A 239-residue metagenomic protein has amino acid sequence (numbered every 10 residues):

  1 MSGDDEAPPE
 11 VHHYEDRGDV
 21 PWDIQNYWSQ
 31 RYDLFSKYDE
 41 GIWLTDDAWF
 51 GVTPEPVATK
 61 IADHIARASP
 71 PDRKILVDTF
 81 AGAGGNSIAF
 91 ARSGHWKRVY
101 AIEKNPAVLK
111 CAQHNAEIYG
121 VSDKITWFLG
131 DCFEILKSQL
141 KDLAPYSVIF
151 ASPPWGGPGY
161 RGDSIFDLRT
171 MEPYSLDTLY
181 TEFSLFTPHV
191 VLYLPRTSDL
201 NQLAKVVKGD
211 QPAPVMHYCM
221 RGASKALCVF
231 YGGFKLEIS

Functional and structural regions predicted by a protein language model:
M1-I75, R92: S-adenosyl-L-methionine
S2-R31, F183-S239: C-terminal catalytic and target-recognition region of SAM-dependent MTase-like enzymes, primarily methyltransferases
I61, I65, L76-A91, A101 (+3 more regions): Conserved proline-anchored active-site loop of SAM-dependent methyltransferases that bridges a beta-strand
I65, S69, G94-H95, A116 (+1 more regions): Active-site catalytic pocket residues across diverse enzymes, especially alpha/beta-hydrolases
P71, G94, G120-S122, L185 (+1 more regions): Short, well-ordered coil/turn elements that cap or connect secondary structure elements
R73-I75, K97-R98, K124, H189: Residues at the starts of beta-strands that form the adenosine-phosphate
N105-V148: S-adenosyl-L-methionine
Q139-V215, C219: S-adenosylmethionine
